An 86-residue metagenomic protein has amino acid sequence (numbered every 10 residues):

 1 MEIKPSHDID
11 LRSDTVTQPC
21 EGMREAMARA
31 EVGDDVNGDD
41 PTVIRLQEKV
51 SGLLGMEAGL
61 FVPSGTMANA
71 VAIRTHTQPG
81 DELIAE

Functional and structural regions predicted by a protein language model:
E2-L11: Pyridoxal 5′-phosphate
D14-Q18: Short polar catalytic/cofactor-binding loops
P19-G65, E86: Conserved N-terminal alpha-helix of the aminotransferase class I/II PLP-enzyme fold
S51-L53, R74-T77: Glycine-rich helix-loop-beta junction characteristic of Rossmann-like nucleotide cofactor-binding loops
N69, I73: Short, conserved alpha-helix that lines the donor NDP-sugar binding/gating region of sugar-transfer enzymes
T75-E86: Conserved PLP-anchoring active-site segment centered on the Schiff-base-forming lysine
